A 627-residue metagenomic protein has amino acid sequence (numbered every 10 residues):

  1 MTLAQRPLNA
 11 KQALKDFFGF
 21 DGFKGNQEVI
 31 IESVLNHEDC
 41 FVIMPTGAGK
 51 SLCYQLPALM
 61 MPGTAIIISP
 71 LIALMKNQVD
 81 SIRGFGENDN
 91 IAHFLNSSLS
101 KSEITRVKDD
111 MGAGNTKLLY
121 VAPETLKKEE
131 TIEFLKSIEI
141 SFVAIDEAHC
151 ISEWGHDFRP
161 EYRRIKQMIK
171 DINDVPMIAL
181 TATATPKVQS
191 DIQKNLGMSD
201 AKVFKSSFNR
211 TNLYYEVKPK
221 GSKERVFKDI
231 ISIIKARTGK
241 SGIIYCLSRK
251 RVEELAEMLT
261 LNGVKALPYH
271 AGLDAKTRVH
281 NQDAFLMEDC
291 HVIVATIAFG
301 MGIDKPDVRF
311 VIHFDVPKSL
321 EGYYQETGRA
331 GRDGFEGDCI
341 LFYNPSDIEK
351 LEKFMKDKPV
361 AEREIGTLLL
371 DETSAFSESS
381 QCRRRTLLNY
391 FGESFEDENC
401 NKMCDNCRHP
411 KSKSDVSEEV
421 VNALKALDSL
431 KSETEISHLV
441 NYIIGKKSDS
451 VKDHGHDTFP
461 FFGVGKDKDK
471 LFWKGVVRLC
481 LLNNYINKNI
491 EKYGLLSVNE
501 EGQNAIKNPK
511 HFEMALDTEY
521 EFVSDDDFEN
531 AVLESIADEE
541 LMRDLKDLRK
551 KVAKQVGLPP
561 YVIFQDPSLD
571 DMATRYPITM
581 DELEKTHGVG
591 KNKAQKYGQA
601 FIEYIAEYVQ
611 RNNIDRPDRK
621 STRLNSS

Functional and structural regions predicted by a protein language model:
L3-A10, I365-T367, E396-R623, S627: Accessory DNA-binding and partner-docking regions appended to nucleic-acid-acting proteins, especially the terminal
L8-F17, D21, G25, V29-F41 (+6 more regions): Helicase motor core with emphasis on the C-terminal RecA-like subdomain
S33, F342-P345, S379, Y390-E393 (+4 more regions): Short acidic/histidine-centered micro-motifs embedded in hydrophobic/aromatic stretches that mark compact functional
N173, T238, S380, S432 (+1 more regions): Flexible coil/turn residues that form the inter-helical turn or adjacent wing/linker of helix-turn-helix
L368-E396, D547, K554-V556: C-terminal accessory regions
